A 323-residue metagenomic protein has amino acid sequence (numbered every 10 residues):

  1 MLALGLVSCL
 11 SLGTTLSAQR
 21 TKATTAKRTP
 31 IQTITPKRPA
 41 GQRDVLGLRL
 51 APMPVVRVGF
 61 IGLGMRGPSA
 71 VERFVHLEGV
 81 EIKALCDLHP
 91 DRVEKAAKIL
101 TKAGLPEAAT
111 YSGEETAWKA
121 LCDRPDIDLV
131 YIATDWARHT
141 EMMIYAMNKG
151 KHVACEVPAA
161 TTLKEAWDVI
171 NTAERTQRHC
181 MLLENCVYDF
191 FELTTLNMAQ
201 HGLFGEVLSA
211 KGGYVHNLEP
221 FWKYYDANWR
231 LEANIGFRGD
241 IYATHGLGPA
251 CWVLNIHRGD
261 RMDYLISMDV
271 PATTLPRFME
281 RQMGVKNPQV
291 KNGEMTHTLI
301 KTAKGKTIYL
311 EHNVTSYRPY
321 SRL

Functional and structural regions predicted by a protein language model:
L2-S11: Bacterial N-terminal signal peptides
G13-A18: Boundary at the C-terminal end of the N-terminal hydrophobic targeting segment
K22-A103, A250: N-terminal Rossmann-like dinucleotide-binding module
G62, R175-M181, C186-K291: Predominantly a Rossmann-like dinucleotide-binding segment in NAD(P)-dependent oxidoreductases
D91-R92, R138, F191: Conserved short alpha-helix immediately C-terminal to the canonical SAM/SAH-binding motif I of Rossmann-like
E107-I132: A structured beta-alpha segment of the ubiquitous adenosine-cofactor-binding alpha/beta core
L129, D135-W136, T140-Y188, G202: Beta-strand-loop-alpha-helix segment that lines the small-molecule cofactor/substrate pocket of alpha/beta enzymes
N287-G293, I300-L323: NAD(P)-dinucleotide binding in Rossmann-like oxidoreductases
